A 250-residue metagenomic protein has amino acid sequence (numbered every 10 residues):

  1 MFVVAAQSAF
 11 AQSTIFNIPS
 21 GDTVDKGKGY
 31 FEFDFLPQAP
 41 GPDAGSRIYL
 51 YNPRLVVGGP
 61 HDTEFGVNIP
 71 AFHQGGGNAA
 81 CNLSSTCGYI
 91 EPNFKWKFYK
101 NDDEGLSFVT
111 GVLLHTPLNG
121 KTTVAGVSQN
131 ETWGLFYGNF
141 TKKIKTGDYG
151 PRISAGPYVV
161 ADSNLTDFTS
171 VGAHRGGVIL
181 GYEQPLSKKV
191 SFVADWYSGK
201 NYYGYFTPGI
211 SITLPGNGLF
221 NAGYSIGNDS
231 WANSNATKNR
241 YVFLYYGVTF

Functional and structural regions predicted by a protein language model:
F2-A9: C-terminal segment of classical bacterial N-terminal signal peptides
F10-N164, F168, E183-S191, D195-Y197 (+1 more regions): Transmembrane beta-barrel domains of Gram-negative outer membranes and organellar outer membranes
A173-E183: Short loop-to-alpha-helix "cap/lid" segments that border enzyme active sites across diverse enzyme classes
